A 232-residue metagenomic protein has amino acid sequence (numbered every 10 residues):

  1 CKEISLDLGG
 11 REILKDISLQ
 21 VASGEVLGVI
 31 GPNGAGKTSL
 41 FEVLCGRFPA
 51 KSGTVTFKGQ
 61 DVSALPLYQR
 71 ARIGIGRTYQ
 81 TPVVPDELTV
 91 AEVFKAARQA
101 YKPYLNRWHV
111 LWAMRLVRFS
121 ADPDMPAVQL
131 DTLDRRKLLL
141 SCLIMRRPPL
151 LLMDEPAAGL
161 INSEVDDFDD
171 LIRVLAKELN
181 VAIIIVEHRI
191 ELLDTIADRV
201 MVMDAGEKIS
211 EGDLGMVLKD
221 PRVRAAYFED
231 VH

Functional and structural regions predicted by a protein language model:
I30-P32: The feature captures the beta-strand-to-loop junction immediately N-terminal to the Walker
C45: Helix-to-loop junction immediately C-terminal to a conserved catalytic motif
G53-Q60, I73: Conserved ABC transporter NBD signature motif
T81, L88-Q99: Q-loop/switch helix immediately C-terminal to the Walker
R107-Q129, D170-R173, R222: Conserved ABC ATPase "signature" region
L151-E155: Catalytic Walker B motif of ABC-type/P-loop ATPase nucleotide-binding domains
